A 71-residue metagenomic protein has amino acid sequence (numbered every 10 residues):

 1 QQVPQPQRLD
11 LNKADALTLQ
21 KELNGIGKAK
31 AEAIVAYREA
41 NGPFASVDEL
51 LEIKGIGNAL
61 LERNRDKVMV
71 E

Functional and structural regions predicted by a protein language model:
Q1-E22, K28-A36, E71: Long, highly charged, low-complexity intrinsically disordered interaction regions that mediate electrostatic DNA/RNA
K13, P43-F44: Residue at a beta-strand N-cap/secondary-structure junction
A16, S46-V47: Structural motif detector for alpha-helix initiation sites
Y37, I53, K67: Short acidic/histidine-centered micro-motifs embedded in hydrophobic/aromatic stretches that mark compact functional
E39-N41: Short helix-capping/hinge SLiMs at alpha-helix to coil transitions
V47-G55: Compact, charge-rich alpha-helical regulatory domains located at protein termini
L61-V70: Short, low-complexity, Pro/Ser/Thr/Gly-rich segments in the mature regions of secreted, periplasmic
